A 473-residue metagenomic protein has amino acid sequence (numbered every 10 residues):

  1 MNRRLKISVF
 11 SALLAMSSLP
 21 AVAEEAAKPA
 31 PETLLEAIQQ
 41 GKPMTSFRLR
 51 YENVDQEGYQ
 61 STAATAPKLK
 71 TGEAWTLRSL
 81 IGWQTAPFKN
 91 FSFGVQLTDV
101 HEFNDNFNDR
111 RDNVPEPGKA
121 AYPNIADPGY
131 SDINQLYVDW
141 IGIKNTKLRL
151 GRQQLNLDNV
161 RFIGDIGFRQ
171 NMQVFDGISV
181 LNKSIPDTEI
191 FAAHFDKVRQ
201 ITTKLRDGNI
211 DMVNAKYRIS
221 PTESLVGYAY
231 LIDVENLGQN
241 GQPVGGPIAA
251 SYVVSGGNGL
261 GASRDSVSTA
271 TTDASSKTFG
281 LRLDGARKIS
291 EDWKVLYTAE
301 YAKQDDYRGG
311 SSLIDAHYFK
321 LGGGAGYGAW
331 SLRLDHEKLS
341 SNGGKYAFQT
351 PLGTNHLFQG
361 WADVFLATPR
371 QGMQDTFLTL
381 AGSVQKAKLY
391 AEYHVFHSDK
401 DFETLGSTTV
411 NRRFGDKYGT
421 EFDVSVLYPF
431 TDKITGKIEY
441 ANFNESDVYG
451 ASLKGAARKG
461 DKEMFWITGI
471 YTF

Functional and structural regions predicted by a protein language model:
M1-F88, G328-S331: N-terminal periplasmic/intermembrane-space "pro-region" immediately following the signal or transit peptide
E25-A27, K144-L148, I166-K345, L378 (+4 more regions): Signature for the C-terminal beta-barrel architecture of outer-membrane proteins
G41, D132-N134, V174-D176: Envelope-exposed proteins and targeting segments
M44-R48, R78-G82, Q135-D139, K147-R149 (+5 more regions): One-face residue pattern on beta-strands with alternating periodicity enriched for small/polar residues
E52-L77, A86-Y137, G142, L148 (+6 more regions): Surface-exposed loop and membrane-interface regions of Gram-negative outer-membrane beta-barrel proteins
D127-D132, Y137-Q153, T272, R308 (+2 more regions): Outer-membrane beta-barrel transmembrane strands
A347-Q371, T404: Flexible internal linker/loop segments at domain or repeat junctions
K459-F473: Outer-membrane beta-barrel "beta-signal"
